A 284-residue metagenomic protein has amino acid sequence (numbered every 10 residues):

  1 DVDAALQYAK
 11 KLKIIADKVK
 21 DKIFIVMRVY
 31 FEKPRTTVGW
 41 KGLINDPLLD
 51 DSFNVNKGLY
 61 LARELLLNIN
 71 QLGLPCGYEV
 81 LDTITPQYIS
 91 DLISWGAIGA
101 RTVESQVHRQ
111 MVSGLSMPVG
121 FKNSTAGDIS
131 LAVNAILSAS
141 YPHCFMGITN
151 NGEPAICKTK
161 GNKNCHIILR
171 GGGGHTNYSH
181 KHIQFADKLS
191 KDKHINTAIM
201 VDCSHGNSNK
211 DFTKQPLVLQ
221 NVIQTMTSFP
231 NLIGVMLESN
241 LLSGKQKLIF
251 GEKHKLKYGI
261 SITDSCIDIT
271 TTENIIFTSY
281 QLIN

Functional and structural regions predicted by a protein language model:
D1-A4, D264: Conserved phosphate/anionic-ligand binding catalytic regions in large, soluble enzymes, centered on
A4-I183, H205-G206, K210, K214-G234 (+2 more regions): Active-site-facing alpha/beta catalytic cores
C165-H166, T197-I199: Conserved active-site beta-strand-loop modules that form the wall/rim of enzyme catalytic pockets and either contain
A186-H194: Redox- and metal-dependent alpha/beta enzyme cores, enriched for Fe-S-associated oxidoreductases and cofactor-handling
V201, D268: Conserved, mostly hydrophobic/aromatic
K247-S265: Acidic, Ser/Thr-rich peripheral helices and adjacent loops at domain boundaries
T278-L282: C-terminal alpha-helix
